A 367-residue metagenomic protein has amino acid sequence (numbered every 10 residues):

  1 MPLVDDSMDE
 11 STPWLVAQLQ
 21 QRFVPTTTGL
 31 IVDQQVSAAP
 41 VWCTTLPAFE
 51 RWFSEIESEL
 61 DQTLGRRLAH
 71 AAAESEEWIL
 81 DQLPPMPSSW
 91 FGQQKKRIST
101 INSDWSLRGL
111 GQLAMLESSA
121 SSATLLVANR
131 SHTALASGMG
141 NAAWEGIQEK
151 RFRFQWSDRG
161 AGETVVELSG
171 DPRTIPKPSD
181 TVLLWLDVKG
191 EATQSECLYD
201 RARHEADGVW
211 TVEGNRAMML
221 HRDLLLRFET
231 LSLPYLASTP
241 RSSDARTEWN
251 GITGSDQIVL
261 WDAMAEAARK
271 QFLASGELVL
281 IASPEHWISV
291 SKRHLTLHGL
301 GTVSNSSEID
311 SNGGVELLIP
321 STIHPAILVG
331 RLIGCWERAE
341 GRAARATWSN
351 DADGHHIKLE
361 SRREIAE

Functional and structural regions predicted by a protein language model:
M1-A134, R153-L318, I323, A352-H356 (+1 more regions): N-terminal accessory segment detector
T100, L135-M139, V290, I327-G334: Long, highly charged amphipathic alpha-helices
A128-I147, A326: Extended, Lys/Arg-enriched charged tracts that mediate electrostatic binding to polyanionic substrates
G140-R153, L332, A339-G341: Conserved short secondary-structure elements within globular domains
G314, P320-A326, L332, A343-A344: C-terminal regulatory/effector modules of DNA-binding transcriptional regulators
V329, W336-E337, G341-E367: C-terminal structured domains
